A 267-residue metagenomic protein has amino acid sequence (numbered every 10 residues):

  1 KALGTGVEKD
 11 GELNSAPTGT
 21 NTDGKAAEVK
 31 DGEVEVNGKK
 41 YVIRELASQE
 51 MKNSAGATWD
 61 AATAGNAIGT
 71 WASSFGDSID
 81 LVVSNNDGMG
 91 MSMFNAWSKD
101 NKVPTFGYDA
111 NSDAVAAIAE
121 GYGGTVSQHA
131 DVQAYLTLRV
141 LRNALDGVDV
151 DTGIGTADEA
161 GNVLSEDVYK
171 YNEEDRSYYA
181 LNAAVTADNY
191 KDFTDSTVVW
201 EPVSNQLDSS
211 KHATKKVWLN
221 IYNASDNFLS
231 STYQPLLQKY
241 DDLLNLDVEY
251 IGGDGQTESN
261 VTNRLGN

Functional and structural regions predicted by a protein language model:
K1-N267: A residue-level marker of the well-folded mature domains of exported/periplasmic proteins
